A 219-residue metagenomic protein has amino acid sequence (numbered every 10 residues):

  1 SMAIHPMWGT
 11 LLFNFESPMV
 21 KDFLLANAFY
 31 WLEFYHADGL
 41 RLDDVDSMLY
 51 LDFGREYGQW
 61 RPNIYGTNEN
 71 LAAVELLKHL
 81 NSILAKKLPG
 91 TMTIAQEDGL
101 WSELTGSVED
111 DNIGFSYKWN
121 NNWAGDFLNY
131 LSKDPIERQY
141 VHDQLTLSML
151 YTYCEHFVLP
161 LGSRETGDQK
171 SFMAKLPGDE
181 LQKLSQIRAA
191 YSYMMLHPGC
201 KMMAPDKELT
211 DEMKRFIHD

Functional and structural regions predicted by a protein language model:
S1-N68: Substrate-binding/active-site clefts of carbohydrate-active enzymes
H36-D38, F53-D219: Conserved alpha/beta catalytic core and glycan-binding cleft of carbohydrate-active enzymes
